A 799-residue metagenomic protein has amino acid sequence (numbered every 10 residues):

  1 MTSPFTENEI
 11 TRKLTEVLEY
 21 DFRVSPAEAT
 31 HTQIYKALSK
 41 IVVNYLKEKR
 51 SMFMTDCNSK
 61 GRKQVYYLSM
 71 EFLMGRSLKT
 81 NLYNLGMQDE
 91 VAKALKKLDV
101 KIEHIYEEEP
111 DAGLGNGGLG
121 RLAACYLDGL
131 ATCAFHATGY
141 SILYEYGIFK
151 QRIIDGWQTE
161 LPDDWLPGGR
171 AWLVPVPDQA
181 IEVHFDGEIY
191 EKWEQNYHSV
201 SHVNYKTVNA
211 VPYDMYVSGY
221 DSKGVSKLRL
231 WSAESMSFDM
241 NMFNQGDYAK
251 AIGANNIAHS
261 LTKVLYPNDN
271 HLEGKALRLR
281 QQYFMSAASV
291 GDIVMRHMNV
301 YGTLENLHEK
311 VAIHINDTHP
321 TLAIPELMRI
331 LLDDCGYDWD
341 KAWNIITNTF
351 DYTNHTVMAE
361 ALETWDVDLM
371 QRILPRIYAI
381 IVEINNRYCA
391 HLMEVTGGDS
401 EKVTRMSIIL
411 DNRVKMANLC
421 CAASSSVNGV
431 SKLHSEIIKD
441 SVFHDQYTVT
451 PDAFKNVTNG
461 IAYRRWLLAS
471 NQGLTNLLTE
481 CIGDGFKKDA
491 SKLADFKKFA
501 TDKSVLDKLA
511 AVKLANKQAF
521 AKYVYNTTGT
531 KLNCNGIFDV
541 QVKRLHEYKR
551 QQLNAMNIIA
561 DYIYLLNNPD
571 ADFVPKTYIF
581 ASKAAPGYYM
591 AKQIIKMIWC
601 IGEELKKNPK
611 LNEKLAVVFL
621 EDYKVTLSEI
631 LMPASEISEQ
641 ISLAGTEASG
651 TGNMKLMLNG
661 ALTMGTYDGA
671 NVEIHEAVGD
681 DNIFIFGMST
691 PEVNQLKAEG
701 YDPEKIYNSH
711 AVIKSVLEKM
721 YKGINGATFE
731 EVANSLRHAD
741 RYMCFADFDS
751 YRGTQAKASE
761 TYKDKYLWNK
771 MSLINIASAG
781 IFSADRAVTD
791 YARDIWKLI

Functional and structural regions predicted by a protein language model:
M1-I799: A conserved ligand/cofactor-binding region detector
